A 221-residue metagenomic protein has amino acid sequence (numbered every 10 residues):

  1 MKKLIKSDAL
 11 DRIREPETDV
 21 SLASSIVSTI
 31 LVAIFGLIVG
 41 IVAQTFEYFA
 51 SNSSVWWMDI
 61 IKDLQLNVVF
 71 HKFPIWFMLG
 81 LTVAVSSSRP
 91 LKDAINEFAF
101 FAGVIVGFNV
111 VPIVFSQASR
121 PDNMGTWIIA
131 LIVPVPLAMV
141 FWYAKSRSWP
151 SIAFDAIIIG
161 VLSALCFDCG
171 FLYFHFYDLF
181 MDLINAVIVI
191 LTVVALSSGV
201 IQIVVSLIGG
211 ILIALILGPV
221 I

Functional and structural regions predicted by a protein language model:
M1-V110: N-terminal topogenic module of multi-pass integral membrane proteins
K2-S7, F73-V83, A130-W142, N185-T192: Hydrophobic cores of alpha-helical transmembrane segments in multi-pass inner/ER membrane proteins, independent
L31-A43, V161-L165, V189-V193, G210-L215: Hydrophobic core segments of alpha-helical transmembrane domains in multi-pass membrane transport and ion-translocation
Y48-V68, P112-W127, F167-D182, P219-I221: Membrane-helix interface and helix-disruption motif detector
V69-I75, I129-I132, A153-V161, H175-I188 (+1 more regions): Short hydrophobic alpha-helical membrane-embedded segments
V83-I95, A144-I152, V194-V205: Membrane-interface helix-boundary motifs at transmembrane edges
N109-H175: Membrane-proximal helix-loop-helix units in multi-pass membrane proteins
I203-I221: Final/C-terminal transmembrane alpha-helix of multipass membrane proteins
